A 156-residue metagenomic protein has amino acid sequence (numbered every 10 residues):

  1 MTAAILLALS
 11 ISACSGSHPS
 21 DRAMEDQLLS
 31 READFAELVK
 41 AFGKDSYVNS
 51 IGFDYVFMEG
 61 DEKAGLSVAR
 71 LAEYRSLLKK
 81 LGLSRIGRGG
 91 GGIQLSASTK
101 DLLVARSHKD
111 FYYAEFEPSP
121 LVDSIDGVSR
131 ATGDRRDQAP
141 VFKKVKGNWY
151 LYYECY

Functional and structural regions predicted by a protein language model:
M1-S12: Sec-dependent bacterial lipoprotein signal peptides
A4, E25, A139-P140: Alpha-helical interaction segments
S10-A13, F35, F111-Y113, E154-C155: Aromatic-enriched hydrophobic runs in primary sequence
C14-L77: N-terminal export/targeting and maturation segments
G60-F142, Y153-E154: Short, solvent-exposed recognition patches
